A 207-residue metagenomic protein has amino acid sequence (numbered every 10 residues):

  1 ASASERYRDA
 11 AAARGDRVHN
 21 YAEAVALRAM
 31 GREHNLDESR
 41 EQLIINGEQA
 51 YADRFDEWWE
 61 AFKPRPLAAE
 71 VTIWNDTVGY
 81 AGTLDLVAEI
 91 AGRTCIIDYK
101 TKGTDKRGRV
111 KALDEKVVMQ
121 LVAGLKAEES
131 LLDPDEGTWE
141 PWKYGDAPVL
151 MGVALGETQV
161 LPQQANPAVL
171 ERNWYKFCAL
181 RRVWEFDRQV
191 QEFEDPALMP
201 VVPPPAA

Functional and structural regions predicted by a protein language model:
A1-A81: Metal-dependent nuclease catalytic cores that hydrolyze phosphodiester bonds in DNA/RNA, characterized by
E23, L27, E60-P64, A179-Q189 (+1 more regions): Generic surface-pattern signal
E38-R40, Q49, D56-W59, K63 (+5 more regions): Low-complexity, compositionally biased segments
L67-Q191: Mg2+/Mn2+-dependent nuclease catalytic core
V190-A207: Glycine- and charge-rich intrinsically disordered segments
